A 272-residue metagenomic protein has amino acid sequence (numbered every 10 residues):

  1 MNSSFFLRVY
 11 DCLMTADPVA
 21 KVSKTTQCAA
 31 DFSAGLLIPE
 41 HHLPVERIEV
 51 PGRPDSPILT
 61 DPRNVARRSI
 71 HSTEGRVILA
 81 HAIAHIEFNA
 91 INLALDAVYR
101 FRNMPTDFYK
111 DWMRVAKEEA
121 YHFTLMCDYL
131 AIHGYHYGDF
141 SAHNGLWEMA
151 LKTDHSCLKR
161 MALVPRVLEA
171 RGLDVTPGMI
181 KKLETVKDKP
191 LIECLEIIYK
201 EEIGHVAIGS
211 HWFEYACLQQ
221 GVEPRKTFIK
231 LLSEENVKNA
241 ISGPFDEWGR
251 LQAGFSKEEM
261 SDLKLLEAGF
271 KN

Functional and structural regions predicted by a protein language model:
M1-N272: Non-heme di-metal
